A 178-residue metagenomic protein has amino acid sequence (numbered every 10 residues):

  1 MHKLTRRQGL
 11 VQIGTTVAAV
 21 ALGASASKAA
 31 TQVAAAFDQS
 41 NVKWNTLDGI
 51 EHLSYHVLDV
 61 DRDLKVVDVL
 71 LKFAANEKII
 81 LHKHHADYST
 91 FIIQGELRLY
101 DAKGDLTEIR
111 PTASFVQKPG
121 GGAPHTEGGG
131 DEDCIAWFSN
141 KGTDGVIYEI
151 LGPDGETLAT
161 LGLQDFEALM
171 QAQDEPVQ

Functional and structural regions predicted by a protein language model:
M1-V17: N-terminal secretory signal peptides and thylakoid transit peptides that target proteins across membranes
L22, A26-K65, I109, L151-Q178: A short, N-terminal "cap"/entry segment at the start of jelly-roll beta-barrel domains of the cupin/DSBH fold
Y55-V57, D68-K72, S89, F115-Q117: Conserved hydrophobic/aromatic beta-strand scaffold that supports enzyme active sites
D61, I80-K83, D87: Active-site region of the double-stranded beta-helix
R62, K103-G122: Short acidic-glycine-tyrosine-enriched beta hairpin
D68-K83, G120-G122: Conserved short histidine dyad/triad with adjacent acidic residue
A75, H84-K103: Glycine- and acidic-residue-biased ligand/ion/polar-headgroup-sensing regions
G120-V146: Ligand-binding loop in jelly-roll beta-barrel domains
